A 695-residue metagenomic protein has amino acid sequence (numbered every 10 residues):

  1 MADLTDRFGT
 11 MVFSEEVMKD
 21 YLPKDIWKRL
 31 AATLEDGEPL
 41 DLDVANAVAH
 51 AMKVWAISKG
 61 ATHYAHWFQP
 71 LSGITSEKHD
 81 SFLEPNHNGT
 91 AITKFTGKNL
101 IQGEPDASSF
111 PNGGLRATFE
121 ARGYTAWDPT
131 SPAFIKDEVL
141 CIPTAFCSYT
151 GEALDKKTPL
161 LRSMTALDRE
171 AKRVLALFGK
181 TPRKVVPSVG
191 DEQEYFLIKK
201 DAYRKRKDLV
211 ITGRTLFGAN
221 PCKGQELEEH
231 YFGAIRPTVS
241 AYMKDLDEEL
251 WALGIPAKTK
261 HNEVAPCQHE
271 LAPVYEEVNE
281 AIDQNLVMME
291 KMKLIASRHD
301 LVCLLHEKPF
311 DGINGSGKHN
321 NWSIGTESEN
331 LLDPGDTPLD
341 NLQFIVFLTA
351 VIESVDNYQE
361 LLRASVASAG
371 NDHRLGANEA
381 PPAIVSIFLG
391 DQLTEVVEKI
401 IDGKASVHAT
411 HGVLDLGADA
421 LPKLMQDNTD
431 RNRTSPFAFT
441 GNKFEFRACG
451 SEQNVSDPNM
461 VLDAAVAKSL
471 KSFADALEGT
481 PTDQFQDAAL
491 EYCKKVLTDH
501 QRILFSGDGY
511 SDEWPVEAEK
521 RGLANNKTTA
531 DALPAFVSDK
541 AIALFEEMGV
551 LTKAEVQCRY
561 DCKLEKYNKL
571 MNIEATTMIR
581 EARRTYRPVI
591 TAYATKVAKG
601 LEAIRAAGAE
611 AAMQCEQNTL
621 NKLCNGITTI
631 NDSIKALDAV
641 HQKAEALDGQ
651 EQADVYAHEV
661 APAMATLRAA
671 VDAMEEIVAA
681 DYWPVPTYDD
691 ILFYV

Functional and structural regions predicted by a protein language model:
A2-S14, T33-E35, C222-Y231: Gly-rich Lys/Arg/Thr-decorated short loops/hinges at beta-loop-alpha junctions or inter-strand turns that position
F8-E120: Active-site core of metal-dependent hydrolases
D43, H63-H66, H261-E263, H319-N321: Histidine-centered active-site/metal-ligand motif
V44, F68, T96, P273 (+5 more regions): Active-site proximal loops enriched in glycine and acidic residues that flank catalytic Cys/His/Asp and coordinate
V44-V48, F68-P70, K98-N99, F146 (+4 more regions): Active-site-proximal loop/turn and secondary-structure-junction residues that shape catalytic pockets, frequently
A121-L305, N314-G317, I324-D561: Glycine-rich, acidic/polar active-site loops that bind/position phosphate-bearing ligands
V210, N285, E307-K308, P334-T337 (+6 more regions): Composition- and surface-driven signal marking solvent-exposed, interaction-prone regions in large proteins
V496-V695: C-terminal amphipathic alpha-helical interaction region
